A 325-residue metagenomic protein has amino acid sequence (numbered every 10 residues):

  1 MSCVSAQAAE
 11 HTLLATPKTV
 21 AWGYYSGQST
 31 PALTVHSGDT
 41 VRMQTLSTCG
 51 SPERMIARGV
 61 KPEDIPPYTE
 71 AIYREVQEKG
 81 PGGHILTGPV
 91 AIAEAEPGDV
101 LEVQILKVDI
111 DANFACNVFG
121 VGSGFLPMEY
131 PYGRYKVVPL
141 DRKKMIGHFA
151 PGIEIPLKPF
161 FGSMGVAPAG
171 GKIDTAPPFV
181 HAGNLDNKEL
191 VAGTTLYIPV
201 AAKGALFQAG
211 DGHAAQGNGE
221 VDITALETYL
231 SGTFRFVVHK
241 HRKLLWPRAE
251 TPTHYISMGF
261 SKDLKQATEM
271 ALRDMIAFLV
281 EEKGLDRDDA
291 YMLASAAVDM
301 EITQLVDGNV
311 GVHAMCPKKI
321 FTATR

Functional and structural regions predicted by a protein language model:
L13-K79: N-terminal, Lys/Arg-enriched amphipathic/low-complexity engagement segments that precede the first folded domain
T16-S26, K79-L86, I173-H181, M275: Short, structured beta-strand/loop micro-motifs enriched in basic residues and often containing a Trp
M43, V100-V103, I198: A generic structural signal for residues embedded in beta-strands
T48-V60, V108-V118, G204-A214, Q304-L305: Short, Lys/Arg- and Gly-enriched loop/turn segments at beta-strand edges
P81-I85, A91, L106-V191: Intrinsically disordered, low-complexity linker/loop segments enriched in Gly/Pro and charged/polar residues
L157-K265: Conserved mixed alpha/beta catalytic, RNA-binding, or beta-rich assembly cores of soluble enzyme, regulatory
